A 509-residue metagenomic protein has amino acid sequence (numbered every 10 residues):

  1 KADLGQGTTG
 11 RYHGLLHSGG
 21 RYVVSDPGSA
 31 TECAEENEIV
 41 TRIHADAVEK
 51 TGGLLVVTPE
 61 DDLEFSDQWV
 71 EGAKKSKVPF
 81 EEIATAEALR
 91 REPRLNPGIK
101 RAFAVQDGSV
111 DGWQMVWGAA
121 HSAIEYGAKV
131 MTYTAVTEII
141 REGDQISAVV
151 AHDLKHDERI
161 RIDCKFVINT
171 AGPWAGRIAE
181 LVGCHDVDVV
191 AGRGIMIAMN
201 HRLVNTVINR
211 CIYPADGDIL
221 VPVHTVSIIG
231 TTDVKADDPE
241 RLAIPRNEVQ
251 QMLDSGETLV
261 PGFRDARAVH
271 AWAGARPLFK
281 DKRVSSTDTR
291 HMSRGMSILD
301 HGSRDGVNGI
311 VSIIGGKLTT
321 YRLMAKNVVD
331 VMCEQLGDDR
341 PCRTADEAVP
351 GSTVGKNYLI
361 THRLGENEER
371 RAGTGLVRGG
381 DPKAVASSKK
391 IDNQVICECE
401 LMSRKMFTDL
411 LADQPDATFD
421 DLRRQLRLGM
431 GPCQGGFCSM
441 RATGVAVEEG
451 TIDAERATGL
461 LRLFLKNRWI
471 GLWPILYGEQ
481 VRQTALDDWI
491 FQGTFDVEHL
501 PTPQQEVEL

Functional and structural regions predicted by a protein language model:
K1-R11: Glycine-rich FAD pyrophosphate-binding loop
H13-L15, V48, L95-G98, G302-V307 (+1 more regions): Short, flexible turn/loop "capping" segments at secondary-structure junctions
H13-R91, L364-E368, Q483: Dinucleotide-binding Rossmann-like beta1-alpha1 core, especially the glycine-rich loop that anchors the ADP
V57-Y126, M131-T132, E138-Q145, V150 (+3 more regions): Flavin (FAD/FMN) cofactor-binding and adjacent substrate-gating region of FAD-dependent oxidoreductase domains
G112-Q114, S122, E180-L181, H185-I195 (+3 more regions): C-terminal catalytic lobe of FAD-dependent flavoproteins
K155-F166, T170: Core beta-strand elements of the Rossmann-like FAD/NAD(P) dinucleotide-binding domain in flavoenzyme oxidoreductases
T451-L509: Low-complexity, small/polar and acidic-rich linker and loop segments
